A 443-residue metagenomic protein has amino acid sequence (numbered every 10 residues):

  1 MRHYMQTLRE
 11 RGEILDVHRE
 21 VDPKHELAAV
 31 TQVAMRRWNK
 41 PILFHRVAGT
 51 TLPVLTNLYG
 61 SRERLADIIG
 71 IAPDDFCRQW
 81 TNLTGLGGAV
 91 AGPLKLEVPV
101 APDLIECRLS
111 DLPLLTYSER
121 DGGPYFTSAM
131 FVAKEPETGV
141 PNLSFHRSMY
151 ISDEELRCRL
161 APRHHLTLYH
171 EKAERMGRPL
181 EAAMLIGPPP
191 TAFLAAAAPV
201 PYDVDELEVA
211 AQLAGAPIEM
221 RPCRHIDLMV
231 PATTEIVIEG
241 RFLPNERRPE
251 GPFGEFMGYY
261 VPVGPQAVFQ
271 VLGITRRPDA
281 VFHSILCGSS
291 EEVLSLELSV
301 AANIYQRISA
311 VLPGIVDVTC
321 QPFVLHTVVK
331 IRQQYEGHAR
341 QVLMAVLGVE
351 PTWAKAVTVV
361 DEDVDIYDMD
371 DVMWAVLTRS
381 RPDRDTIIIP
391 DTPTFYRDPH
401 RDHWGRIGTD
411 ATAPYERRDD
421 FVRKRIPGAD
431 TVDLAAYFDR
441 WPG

Functional and structural regions predicted by a protein language model:
M1-F253, G258-V268, G273-G443: Extended, highly charged
